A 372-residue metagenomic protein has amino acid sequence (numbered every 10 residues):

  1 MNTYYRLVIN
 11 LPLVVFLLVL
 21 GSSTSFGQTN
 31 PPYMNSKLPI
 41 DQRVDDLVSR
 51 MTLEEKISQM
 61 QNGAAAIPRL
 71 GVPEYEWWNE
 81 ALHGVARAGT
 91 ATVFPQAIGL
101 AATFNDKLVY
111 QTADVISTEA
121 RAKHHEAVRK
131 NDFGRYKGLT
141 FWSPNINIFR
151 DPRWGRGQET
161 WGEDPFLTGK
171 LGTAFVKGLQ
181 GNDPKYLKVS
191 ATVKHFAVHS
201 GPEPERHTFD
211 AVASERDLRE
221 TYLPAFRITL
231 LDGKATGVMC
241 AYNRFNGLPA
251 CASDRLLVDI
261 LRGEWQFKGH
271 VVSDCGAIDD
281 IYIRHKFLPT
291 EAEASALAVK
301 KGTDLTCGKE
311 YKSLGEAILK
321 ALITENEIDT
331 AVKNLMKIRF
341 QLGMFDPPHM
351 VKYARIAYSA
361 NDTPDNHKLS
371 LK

Functional and structural regions predicted by a protein language model:
M1-P12: Bacterial N-terminal signal peptides that target proteins for export
Y4-Y5, F16, F26: Aromatic (phenylalanine/tyrosine) cluster motif
N10-S23: Bacterial N-terminal signal peptides
F26-K372: Glycoside hydrolase catalytic-domain context in secreted enzymes
